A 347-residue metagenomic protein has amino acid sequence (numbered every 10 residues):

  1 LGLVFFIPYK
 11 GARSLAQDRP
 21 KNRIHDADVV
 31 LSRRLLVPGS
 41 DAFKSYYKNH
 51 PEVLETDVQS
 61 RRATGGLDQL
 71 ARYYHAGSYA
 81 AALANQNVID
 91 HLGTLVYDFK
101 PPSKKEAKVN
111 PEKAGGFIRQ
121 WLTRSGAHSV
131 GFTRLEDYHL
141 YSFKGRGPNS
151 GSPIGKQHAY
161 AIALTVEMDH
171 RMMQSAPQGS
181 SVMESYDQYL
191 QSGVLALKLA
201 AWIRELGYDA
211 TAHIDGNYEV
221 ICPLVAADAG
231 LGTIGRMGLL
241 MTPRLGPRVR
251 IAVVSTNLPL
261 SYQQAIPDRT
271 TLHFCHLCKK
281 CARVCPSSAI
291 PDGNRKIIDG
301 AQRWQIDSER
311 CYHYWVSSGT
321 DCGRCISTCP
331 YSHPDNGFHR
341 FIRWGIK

Functional and structural regions predicted by a protein language model:
L1-T133, H158, S327, Y331-K347: Iron-sulfur (Fe-S) cluster-binding modules
R119, S125-I346: Catalytic cores of enzyme domains
